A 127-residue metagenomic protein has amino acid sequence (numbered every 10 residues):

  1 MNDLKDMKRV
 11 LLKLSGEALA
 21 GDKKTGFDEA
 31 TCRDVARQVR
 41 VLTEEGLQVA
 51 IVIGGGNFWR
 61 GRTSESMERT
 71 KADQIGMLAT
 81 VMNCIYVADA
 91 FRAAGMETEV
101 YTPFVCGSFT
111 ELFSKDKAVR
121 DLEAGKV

Functional and structural regions predicted by a protein language model:
M1-V49: N-terminal glycine-/serine-/threonine-rich phosphate-binding loop
K8-L11, F58-G61, A90: Short hydrophobic/aromatic-rich motifs at helix boundaries and adjacent loops
L12, A50-G54, T98-P103: General beta-strand structural signal in soluble alpha/beta enzymes
A18-A20, G56-G61, G107-S108: Short, active-site-adjacent cap segments at secondary-structure transitions
R33, V41-T43, Q48-V49, G55-E65 (+1 more regions): N-terminal active-site beta-alpha-beta segment that forms phosphate/nucleotide-binding and substrate-recognition loops
G46-A50, A124-V127: Loop/turn-to-beta-strand initiation segments
S64-V127: Ligand-binding beta-strand-loop-alpha-helix segment within the catalytic cores of soluble metabolic enzymes
